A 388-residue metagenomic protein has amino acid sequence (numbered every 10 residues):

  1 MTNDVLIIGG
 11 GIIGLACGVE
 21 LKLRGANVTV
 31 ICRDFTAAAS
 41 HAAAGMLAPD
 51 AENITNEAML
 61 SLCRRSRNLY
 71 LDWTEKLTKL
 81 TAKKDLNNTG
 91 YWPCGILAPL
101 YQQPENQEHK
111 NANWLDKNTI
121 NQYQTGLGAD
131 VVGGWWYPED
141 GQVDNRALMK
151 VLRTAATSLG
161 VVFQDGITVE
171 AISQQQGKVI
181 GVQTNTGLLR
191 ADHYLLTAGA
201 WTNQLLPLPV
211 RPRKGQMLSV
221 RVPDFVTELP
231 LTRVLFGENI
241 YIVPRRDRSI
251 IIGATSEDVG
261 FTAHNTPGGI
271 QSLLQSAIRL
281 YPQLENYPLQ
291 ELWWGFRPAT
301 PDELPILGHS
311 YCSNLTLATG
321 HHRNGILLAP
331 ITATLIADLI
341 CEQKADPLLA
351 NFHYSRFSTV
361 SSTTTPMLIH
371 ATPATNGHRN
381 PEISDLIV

Functional and structural regions predicted by a protein language model:
N3-T29: N-terminal Rossmann-like FAD-binding beta1-loop-alpha1 element of flavoenzymes
A16-R24, M46, L86-W92, L188-S313 (+1 more regions): Active-site substrate-recognition segment that forms the wall of the catalytic cavity or substrate channel
K22-A42: Glycine-rich FAD pyrophosphate-binding loop
M46-Y123, S276-I278: Dinucleotide-binding Rossmann-like beta1-alpha1 core, especially the glycine-rich loop that anchors the ADP
S61-R64, Q102-P104, W135-T154, H264-G269: Short beta-strand to alpha-helix junction loop
W135-N185, L189-H193: Helical element adjacent to the flavin cofactor pocket in flavoenzyme catalytic cores
Y287-V388: C-terminal catalytic lobe of FAD-dependent flavoproteins
